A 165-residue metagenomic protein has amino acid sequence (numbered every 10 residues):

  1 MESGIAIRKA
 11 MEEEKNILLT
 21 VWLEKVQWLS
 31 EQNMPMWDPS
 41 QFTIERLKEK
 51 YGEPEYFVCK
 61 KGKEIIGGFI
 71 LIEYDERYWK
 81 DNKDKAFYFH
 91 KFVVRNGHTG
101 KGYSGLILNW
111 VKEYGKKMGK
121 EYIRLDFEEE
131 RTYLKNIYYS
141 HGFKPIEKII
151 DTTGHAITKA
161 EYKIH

Functional and structural regions predicted by a protein language model:
M1-E13: Conserved N-terminal entry element of GNAT/NAT acetyltransferase domains
E12, T20-G97, L108-W110, D151 (+1 more regions): Acetyl-CoA-dependent GNAT
G68, H155-A160: Short hydrophobic/aromatic beta-strand or adjacent loop that forms the aromatic wall/cage of a ligand/substrate-binding
V94, G100-E113, N136-S140: Conserved acetyl-CoA-binding loop-helix of GNAT-fold acetyltransferases
G115-D126: Conserved GNAT acetyl-CoA-binding A-motif
L125-K135, D151-H155: Conserved beta-strand-loop-alpha-helix junction that forms the acyl-donor binding cleft
Y138-K148: Conserved acetyl-CoA-binding loop of GNAT-fold acetyltransferases
